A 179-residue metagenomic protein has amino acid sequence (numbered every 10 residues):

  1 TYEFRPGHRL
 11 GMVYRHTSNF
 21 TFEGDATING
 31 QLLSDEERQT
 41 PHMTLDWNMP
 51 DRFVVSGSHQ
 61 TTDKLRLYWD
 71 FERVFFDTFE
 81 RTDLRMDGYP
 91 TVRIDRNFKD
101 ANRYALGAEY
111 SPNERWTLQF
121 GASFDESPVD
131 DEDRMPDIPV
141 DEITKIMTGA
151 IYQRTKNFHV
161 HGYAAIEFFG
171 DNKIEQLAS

Functional and structural regions predicted by a protein language model:
T1-S179: Outer-membrane beta-barrel porins/channels
